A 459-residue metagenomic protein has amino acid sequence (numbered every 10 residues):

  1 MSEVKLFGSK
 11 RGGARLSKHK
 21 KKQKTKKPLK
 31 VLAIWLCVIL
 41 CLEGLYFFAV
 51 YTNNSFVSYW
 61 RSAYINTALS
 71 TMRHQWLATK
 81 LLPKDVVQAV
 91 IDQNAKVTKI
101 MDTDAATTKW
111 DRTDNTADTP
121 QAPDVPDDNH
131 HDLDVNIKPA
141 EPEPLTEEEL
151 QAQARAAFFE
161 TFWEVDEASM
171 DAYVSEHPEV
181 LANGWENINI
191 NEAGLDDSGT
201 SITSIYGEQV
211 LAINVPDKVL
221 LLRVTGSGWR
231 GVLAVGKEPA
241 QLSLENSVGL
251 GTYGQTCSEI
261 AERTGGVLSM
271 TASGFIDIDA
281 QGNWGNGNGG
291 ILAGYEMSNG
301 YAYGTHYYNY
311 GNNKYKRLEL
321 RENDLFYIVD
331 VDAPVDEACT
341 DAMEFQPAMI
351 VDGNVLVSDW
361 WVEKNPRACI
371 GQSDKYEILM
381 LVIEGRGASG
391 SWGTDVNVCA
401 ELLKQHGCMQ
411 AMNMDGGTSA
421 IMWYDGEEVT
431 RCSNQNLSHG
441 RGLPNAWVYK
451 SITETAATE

Functional and structural regions predicted by a protein language model:
S2-E459: Gly/Ser/Thr/Pro-rich low-complexity, intrinsically disordered segments
